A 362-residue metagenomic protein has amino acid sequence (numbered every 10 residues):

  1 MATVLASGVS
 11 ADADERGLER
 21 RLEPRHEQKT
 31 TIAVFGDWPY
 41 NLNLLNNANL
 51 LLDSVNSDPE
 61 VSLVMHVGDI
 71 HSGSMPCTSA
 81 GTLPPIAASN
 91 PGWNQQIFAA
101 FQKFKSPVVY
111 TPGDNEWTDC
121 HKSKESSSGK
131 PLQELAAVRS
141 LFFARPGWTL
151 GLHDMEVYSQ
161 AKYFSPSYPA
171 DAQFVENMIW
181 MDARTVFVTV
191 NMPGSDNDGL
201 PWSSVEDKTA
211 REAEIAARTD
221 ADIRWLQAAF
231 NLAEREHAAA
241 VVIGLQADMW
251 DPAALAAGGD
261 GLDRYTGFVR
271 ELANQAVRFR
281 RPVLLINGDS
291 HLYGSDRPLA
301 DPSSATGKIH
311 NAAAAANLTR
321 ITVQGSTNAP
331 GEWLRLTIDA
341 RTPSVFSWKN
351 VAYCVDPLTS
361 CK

Functional and structural regions predicted by a protein language model:
M1-V4: Bacterial N-terminal signal peptides
D14-N90, A238: N-terminal active-site segment of His-dependent metallophosphoesterases
H26, E332-K362: A short C-terminal boundary segment appended to hydrolase-like catalytic domains
T31-G36, S62-S72, Q102, P107-P112 (+7 more regions): Structural recognition of the beta-strand scaffold that forms the well-ordered cores of secreted hydrolase catalytic
N41-L42, S72-M75, P112-H121, S195-L200 (+3 more regions): Active-site environment of divalent metal-dependent phosphoester hydrolases
S54-L63, M181, V186-V188, S204-L299: His/acidic metal-ligating clusters that form di-metal
G81-R218, A300-T337: Extended active-site neighborhood of metal-dependent phosphoesterases/phosphodiesterases
G261-S344: Conserved beta-sheet core of the metallophosphoesterase superfamily
